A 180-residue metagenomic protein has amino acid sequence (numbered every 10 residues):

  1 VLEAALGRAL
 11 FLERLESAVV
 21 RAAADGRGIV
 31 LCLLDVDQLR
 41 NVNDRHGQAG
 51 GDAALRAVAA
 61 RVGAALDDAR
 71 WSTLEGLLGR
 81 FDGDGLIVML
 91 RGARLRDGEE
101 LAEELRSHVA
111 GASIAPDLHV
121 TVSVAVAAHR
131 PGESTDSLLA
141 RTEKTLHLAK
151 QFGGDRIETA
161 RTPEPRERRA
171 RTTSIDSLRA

Functional and structural regions predicted by a protein language model:
A4-V30, D37-A64, E75, G79-G83 (+4 more regions): Conserved long alpha-helical elements within nucleotide-processing catalytic cores of c-di-GMP signaling and class III
I29, D84, V120-V122, D155: Change "...and in nucleic-acid phosphodiester-cleaving endonucleases..." to "...and in nucleic-acid processing enzymes
D44, R91, I114, K150-Q151: Short, conserved catalytic or interaction motifs in soluble domains
A69-D82, V109-V122, K150: Catalytic core regions of nucleotide second-messenger enzymes
L78, H108, S123-F152, E158-L178: Cyclic nucleotide signaling catalytic output domains
M89-R91, A127-A128: Short hydrophobic/aromatic beta-strand micro-patches that form the beta-sheet surface supporting nucleotide- or nucleic
L90-R91, L178-A180: Bacterial c-di-GMP phosphodiesterase EAL domain
A93-R96, E133: A generic structural signal for alpha-helix starts
